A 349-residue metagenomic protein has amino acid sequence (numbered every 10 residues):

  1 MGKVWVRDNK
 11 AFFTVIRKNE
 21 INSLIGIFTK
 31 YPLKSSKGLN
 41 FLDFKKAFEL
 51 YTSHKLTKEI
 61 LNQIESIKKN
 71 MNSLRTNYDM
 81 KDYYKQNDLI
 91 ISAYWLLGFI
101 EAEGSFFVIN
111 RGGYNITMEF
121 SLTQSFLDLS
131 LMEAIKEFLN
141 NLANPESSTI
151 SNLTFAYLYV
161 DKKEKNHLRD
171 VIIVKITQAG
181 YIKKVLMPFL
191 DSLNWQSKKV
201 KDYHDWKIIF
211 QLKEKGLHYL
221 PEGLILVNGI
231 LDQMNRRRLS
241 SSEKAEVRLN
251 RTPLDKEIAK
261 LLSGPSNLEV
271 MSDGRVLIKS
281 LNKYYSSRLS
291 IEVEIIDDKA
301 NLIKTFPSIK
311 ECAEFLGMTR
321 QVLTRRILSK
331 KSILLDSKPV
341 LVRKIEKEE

Functional and structural regions predicted by a protein language model:
M1-I291, D298, I309-K310, F315 (+1 more regions): Internal intein/HINT superfamily modules and their associated LAGLIDADG
